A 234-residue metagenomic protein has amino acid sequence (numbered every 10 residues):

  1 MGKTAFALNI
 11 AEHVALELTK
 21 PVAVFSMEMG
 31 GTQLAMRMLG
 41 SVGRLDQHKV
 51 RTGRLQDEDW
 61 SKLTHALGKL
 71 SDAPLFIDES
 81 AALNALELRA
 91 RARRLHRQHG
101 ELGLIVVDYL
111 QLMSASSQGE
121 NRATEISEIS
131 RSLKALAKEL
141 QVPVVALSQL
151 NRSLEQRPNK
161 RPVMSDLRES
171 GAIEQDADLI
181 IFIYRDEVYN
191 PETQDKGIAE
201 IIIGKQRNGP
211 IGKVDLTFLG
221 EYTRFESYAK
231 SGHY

Functional and structural regions predicted by a protein language model:
K3-T4: Conserved lysine of the Walker
A7-N9, H13-E101, A115, V214-T217: Cytosolic-facing regulatory segments adjacent to core modules
P21, M27, R94, L102-L147: Helical hairpin unit composed of two closely spaced alpha helices linked by a short loop
M27-M29, L55, Y109-L110, Q149-L150 (+1 more regions): Short, ordered loop/turn segments at secondary-structure junctions
E28, I77, D108, V145 (+2 more regions): Residue-level signature of catalytic and energy-coupling elements of molecular machines, predominantly ATP/GTP-dependent
G31-M36, R44-Q47, M113-Q118, S153-P158 (+2 more regions): Switch/connector loops and helix/strand junctions flanking conserved nucleotide-binding motifs in nucleotide-processing
L86, A90-I105, R131-Q141, R152-Y234: C-terminal regions of RecA-like/P-loop NTPase motor modules
